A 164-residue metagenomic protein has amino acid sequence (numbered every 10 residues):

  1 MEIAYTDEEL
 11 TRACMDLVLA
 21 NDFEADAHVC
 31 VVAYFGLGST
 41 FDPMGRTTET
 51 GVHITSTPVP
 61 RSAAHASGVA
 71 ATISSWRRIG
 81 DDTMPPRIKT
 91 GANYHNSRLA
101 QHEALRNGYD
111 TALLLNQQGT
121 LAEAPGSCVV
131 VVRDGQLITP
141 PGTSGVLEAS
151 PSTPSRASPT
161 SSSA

Functional and structural regions predicted by a protein language model:
M1-D16, Y34, T40-A164: Helix-start/capping segments and mature chain N-termini
V18-D22: Phosphate/pyrophosphate-binding loops at sites that engage ATP/ADP/AMP, CoA/4′-phosphopantetheine, polyphosphate
F23-E24, Y109: Short, high-confidence coil segments that cap the C-terminus of an alpha-helix and link into the following beta-strand
E24-V32: Ordered, amphipathic secondary-structure segments that act as subunit-interaction surfaces in large macromolecular
